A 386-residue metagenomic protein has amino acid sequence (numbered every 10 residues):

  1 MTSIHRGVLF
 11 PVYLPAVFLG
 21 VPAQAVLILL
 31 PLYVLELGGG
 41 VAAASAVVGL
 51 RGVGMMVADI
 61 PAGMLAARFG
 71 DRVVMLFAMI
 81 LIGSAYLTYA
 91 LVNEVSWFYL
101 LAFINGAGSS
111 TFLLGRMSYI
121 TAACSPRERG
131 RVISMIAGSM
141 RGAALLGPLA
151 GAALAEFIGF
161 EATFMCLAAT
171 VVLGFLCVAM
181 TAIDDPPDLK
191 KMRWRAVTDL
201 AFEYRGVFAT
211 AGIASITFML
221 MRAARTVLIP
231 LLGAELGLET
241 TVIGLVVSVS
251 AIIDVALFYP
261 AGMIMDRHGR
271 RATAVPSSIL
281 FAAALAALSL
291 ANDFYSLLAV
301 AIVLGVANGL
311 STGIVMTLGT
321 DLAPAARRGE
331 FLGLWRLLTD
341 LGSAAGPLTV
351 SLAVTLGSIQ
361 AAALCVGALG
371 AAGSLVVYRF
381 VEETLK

Functional and structural regions predicted by a protein language model:
M1-R6, I183-A211: Juxtamembrane intracellular "pre-TM" segments in multi-pass secondary transporters
H5-G52, A209, R222-L232, L236: Helix-loop boundary and gating motifs at the non-cytosolic
A23, I104-R116, V303-V315: Core transmembrane helices of Major Facilitator Superfamily
G38, G70, L91-N93, G269 (+1 more regions): Helix-breaking motifs and short loop linkers at transmembrane-helix boundaries and internal kinks in secondary membrane
A58-G70, F258-G269, V354: Helix-to-loop junctions at the C-terminal end of transmembrane segments in multipass secondary transporters
V74-L87, A168, A272-A286: Structural signature of the two symmetry-related core transmembrane helices
F103-M140, L318: Cytoplasmic helix-loop-helix junction between adjacent transmembrane helices in 12-TM secondary transporters
A169-D188, G373-V381: C-terminal membrane-cytosol helix-exit motif in multi-pass small-molecule transporters
